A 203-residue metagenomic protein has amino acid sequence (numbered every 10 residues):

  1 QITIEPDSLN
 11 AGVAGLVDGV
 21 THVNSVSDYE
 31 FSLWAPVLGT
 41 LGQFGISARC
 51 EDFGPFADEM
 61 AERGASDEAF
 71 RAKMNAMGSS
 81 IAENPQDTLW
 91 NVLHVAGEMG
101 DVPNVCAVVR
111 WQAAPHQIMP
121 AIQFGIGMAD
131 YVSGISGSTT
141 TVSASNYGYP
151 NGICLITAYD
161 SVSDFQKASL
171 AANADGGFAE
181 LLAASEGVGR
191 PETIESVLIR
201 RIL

Functional and structural regions predicted by a protein language model:
Q1-L203: Short S/T/G/P-rich N-terminal loop/turn motif that feeds into the first structured element of a domain
